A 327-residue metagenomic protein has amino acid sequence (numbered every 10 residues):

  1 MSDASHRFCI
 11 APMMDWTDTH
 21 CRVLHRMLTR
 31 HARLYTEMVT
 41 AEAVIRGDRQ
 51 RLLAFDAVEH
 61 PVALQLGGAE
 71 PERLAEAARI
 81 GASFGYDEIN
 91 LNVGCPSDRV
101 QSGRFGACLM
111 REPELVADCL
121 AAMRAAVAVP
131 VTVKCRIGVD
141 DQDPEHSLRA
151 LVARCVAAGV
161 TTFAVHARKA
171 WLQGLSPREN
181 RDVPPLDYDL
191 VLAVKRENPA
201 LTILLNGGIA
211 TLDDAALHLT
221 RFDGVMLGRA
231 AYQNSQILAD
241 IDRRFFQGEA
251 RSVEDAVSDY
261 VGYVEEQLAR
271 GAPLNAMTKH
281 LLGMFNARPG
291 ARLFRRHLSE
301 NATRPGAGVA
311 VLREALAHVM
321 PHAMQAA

Functional and structural regions predicted by a protein language model:
M1-A4, F8-M14, H20, D118-A121 (+6 more regions): Alpha/beta catalytic cores of nucleotide-metabolism and tRNA/nucleoside-modifying enzymes
S2, M13-D87: Glycine-rich, positively charged N-terminal anion/phosphate-binding segment
A11-M13, E37, Q65-G67, N92-G94 (+3 more regions): A cross-family glycoside hydrolase active-site/sugar-binding cleft signature
T36, D87-S97, A157-A170, L227-A230: Non-cysteine beta-strand/loop elements that form the S-adenosyl-L-methionine
T40, G68, C95-S97, I137-D141 (+3 more regions): Active-site-proximal loop/turn and secondary-structure-junction residues that shape catalytic pockets, frequently
A43-L52, S97-V127, L172-L192, D213 (+1 more regions): Active-site-adjacent beta->alpha loops and helix N-cap segments on the catalytic face of soluble alpha/beta enzymes
P61-T132, I137-P144: Active-site beta->alpha loop and helix N-cap motifs at the rims of alpha/beta catalytic domains
